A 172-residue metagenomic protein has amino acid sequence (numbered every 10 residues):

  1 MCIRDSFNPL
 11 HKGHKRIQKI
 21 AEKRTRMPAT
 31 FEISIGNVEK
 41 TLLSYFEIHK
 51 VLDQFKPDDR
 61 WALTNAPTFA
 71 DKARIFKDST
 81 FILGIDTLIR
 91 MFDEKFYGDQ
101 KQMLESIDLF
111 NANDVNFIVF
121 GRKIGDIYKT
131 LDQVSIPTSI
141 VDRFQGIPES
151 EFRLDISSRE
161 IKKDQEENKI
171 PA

Functional and structural regions predicted by a protein language model:
M1-A172: Nucleotidyltransferase catalytic core that binds NTPs
